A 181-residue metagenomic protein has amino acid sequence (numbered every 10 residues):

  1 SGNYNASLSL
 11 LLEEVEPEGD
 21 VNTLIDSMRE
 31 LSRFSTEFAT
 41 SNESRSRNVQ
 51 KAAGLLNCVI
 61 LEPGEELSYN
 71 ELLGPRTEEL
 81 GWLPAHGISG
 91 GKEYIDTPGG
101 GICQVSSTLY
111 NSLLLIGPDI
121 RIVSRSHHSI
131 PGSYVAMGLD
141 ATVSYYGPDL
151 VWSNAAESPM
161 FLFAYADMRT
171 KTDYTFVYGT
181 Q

Functional and structural regions predicted by a protein language model:
S1-Q181: Well-ordered beta-sheet/strand-loop patches within structured domains
